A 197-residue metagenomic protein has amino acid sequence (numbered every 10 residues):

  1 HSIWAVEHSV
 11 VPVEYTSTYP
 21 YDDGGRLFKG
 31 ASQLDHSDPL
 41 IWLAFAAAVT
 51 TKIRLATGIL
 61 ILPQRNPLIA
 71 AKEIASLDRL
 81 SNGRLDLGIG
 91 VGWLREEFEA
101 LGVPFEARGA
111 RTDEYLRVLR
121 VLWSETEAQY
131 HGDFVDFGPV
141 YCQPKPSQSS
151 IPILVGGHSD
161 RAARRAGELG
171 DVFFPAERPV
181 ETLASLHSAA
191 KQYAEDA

Functional and structural regions predicted by a protein language model:
H1-A197: Active-site-adjacent structural elements that line small-molecule/cofactor binding pockets in enzymes
